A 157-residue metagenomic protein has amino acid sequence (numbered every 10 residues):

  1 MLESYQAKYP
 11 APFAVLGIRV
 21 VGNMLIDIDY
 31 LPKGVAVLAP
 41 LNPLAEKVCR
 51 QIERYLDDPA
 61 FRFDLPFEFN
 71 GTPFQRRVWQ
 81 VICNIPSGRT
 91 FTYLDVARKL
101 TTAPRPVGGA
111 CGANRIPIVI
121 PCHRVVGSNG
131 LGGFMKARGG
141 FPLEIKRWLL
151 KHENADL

Functional and structural regions predicted by a protein language model:
M1-V20, I26: DNA-contacting interfaces and partner/effector-binding or oligomerization modules in DNA-centric proteins
E3-A7, P12, F61-L157: Nucleic acid-binding interface residues in structured DNA/RNA-binding domains, emphasizing the DNA-engaging scaffolds
R19-D64: Compact structured core domains
